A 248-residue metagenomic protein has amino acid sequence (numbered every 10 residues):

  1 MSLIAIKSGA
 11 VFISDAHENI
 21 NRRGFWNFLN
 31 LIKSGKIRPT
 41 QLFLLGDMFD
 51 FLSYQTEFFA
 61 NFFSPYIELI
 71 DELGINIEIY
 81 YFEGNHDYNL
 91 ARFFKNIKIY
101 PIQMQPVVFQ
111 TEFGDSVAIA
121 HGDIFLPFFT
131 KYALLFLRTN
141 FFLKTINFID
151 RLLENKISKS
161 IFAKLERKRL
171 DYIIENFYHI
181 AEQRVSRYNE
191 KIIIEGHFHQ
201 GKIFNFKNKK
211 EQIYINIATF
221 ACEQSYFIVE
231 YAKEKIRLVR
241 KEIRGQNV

Functional and structural regions predicted by a protein language model:
L3-G9, I13, E18-E112: Core catalytic region of metal-dependent phosphoesterases/phosphodiesterases, especially metallo-beta-lactamase-like
S14-H17, D47-M48, N85-D87, G122-D123 (+3 more regions): Active-site metal-binding loops of divalent metal-dependent hydrolases
R23, F128-Y132, N247-V248: A short, polar/proline- and glycine-enriched secondary-structure boundary/capping micro-motif
F51-L73, L137-F141, R167-I193: N-terminal short leaders/motifs
K98-M104, G114-A118, D123, F128-L134 (+2 more regions): Conserved beta-sheet core of the metallophosphoesterase superfamily
V108-T111, C222-E223, Q246-N247: A short acidic, often aromatic-flanked loop/helix-cap motif at beta-alpha or helix-coil junctions that lines enzyme
I119-I180: Active-site-proximal loop/helix segment associated with metal-binding centers of metalloenzymes
L238-V248: Short, solvent-exposed aromatic-acidic interface loops
